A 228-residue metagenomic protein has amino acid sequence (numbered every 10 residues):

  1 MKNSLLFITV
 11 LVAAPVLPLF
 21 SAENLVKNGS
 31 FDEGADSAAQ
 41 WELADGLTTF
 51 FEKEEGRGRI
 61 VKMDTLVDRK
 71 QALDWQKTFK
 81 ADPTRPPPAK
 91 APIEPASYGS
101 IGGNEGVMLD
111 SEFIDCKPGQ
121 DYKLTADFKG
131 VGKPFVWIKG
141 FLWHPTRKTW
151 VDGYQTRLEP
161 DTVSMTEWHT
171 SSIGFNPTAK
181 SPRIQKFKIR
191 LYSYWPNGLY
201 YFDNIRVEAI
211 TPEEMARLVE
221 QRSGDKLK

Functional and structural regions predicted by a protein language model:
M1-L5: Positively charged n-region of N-terminal signal peptides that target proteins for export
F7-P18: Bacterial N-terminal signal peptides
F20-K228: Extracellular and organelle-lumenal recognition/adhesion modules and their flexible linkers in secreted
